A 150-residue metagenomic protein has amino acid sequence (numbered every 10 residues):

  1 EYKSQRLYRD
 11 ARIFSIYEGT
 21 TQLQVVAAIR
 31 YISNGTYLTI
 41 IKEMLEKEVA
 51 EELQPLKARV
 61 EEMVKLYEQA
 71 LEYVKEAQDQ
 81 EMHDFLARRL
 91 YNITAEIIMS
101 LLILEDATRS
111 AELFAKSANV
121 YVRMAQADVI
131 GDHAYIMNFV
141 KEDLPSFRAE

Functional and structural regions predicted by a protein language model:
E1-E150: Flavin-dependent oxidoreductase catalytic core characteristic of acyl-CoA dehydrogenase/oxidase-like enzymes
